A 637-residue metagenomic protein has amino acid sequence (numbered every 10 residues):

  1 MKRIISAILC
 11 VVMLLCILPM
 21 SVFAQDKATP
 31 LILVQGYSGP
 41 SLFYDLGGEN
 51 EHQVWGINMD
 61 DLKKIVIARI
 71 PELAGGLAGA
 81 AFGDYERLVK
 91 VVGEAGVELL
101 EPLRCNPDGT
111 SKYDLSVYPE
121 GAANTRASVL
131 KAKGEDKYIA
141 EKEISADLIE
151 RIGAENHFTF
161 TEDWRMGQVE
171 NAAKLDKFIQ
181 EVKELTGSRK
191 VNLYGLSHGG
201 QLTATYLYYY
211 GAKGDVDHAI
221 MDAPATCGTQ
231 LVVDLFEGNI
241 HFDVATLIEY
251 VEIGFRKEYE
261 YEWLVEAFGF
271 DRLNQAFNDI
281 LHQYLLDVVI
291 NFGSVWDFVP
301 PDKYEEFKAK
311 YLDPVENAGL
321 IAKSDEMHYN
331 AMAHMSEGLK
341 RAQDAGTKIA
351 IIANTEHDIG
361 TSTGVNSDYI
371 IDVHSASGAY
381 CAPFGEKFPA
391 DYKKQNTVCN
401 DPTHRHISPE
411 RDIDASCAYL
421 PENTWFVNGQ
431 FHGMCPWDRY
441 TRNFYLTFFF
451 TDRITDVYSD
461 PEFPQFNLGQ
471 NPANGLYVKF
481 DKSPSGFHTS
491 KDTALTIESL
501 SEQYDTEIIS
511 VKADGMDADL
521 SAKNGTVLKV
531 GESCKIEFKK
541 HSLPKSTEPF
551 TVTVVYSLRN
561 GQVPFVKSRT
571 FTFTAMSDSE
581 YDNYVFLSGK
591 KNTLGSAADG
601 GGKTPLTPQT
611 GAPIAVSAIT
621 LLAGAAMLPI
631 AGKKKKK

Functional and structural regions predicted by a protein language model:
L9, M13-I17, G611, A626: Hydrophobic core
I17-K27, P605-A612: Sec-dependent signal peptide cleavage junction
Q25-Y194, H198-G254, D358, D368-G475: N-terminal non-catalytic accessory region
E155-E162, M166-V169, Q283-S367, G385-V398: Alpha/beta-hydrolase fold catalytic core
P484-S490: Short, solvent-exposed loop/linker segments at the N-terminal edge of repeated beta-sheet extracellular domains
I497-E502: Asparagine-centered strand-capping/turn motif at beta-strand->loop junctions
A575-Q609: C-terminal low-complexity, Ser/Thr- and acidic/Pro-rich disordered "stalk" regions positioned immediately N-terminal
P613-K634: A cross-kingdom C-terminal cell-surface attachment/processing module
